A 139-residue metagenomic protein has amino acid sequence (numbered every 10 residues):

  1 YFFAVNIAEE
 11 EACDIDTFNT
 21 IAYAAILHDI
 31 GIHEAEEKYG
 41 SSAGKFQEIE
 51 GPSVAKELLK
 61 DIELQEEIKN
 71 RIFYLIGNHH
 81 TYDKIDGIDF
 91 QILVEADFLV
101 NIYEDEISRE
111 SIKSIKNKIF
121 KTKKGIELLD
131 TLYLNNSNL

Functional and structural regions predicted by a protein language model:
Y1-A4, K45-D61: An active-site-proximal "capping" alpha-helix that borders the catalytic cofactor pocket
F2-D14, L27, L64, H79-L139: Divalent metal-dependent phosphate-bond-processing catalytic cores, especially two-metal-ion Mg2+/Mn2+ enzymes that act
C13-Y23, I62-I76, D89: Acidic/histidine metal-binding catalytic segments
F18-G40, G51, F73-H80, D97: His-Asp-centered metal-binding catalytic motifs of divalent-metal-dependent phosphohydrolases/nucleases
S42-F46, G87: Residues at secondary-structure transition points
